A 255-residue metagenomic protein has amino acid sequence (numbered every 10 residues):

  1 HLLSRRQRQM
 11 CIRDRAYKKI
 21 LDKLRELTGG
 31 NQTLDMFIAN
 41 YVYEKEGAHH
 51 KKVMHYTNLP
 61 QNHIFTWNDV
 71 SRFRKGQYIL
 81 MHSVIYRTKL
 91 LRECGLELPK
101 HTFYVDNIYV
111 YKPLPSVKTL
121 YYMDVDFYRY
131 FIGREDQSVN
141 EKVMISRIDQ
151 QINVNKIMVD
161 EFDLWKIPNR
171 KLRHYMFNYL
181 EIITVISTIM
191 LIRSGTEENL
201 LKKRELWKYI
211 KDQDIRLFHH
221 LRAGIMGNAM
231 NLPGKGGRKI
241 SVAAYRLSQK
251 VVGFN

Functional and structural regions predicted by a protein language model:
H1-D14: Single conserved hydrophobic/aromatic residue that forms the stacking wall/gate of nucleotide- or nucleobase-binding
R13-Y121, Y128, I132-M144: Donor-binding/catalytic cores of nucleotide-activated saccharide and glycerol-phosphate transferases/polymerases
E26-T33, A48-Q61, V70-F73, R92 (+4 more regions): Inter-domain helical "communication" segments and dimerization helices that couple sensory or membrane-embedded modules
L98, W165-K171: Inter-helical turn/loop segments and adjacent helix faces that build the functional surface of alpha-helical bundle
V125-R134, N140-I167, I186, M190-R216: Catalytic core of nucleotide-sugar-dependent glycosyltransferases
R170-I189: Amphipathic alpha-helical protein-interaction segments enriched in hydrophobic
R193-N255: Membrane-interface aromatic/basic loop that binds lipid-linked glycans or pyrophosphate carriers, typified by
